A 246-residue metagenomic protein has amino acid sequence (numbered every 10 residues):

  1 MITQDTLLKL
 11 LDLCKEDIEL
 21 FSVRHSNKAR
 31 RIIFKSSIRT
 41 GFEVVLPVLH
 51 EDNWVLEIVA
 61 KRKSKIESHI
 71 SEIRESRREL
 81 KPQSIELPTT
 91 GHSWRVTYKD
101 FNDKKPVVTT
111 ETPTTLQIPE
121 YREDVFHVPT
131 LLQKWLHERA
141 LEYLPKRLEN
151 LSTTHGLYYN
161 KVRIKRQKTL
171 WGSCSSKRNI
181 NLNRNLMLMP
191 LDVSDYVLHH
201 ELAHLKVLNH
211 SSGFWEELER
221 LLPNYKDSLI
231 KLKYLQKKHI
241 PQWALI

Functional and structural regions predicted by a protein language model:
M1-D195, L205-I246: Active-site-proximal or metal-binding-adjacent scaffold patches in catalytic folds
L198: Walker B beta-strand of ABC/ABC-like P-loop ATPase nucleotide-binding domains, specifically the conserved hydrophobic
E201: Walker B catalytic acidic pair
